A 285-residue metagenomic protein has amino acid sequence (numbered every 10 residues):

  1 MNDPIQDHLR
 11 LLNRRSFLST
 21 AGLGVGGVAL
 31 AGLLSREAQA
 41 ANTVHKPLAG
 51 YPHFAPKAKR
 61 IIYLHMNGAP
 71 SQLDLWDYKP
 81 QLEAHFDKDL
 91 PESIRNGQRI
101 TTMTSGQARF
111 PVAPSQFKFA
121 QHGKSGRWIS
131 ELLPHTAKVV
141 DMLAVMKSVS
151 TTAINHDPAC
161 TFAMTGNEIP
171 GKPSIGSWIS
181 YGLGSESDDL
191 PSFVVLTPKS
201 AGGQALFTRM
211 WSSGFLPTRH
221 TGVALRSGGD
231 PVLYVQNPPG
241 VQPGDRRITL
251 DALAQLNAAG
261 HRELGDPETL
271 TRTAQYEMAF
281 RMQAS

Functional and structural regions predicted by a protein language model:
M1-S285: Ligand-binding pockets and gating/stacking loops
